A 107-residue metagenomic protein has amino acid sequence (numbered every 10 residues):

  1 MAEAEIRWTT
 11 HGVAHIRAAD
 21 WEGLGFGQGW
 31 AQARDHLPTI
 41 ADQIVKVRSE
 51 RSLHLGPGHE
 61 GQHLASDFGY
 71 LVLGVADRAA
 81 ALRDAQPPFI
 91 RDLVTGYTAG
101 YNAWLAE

Functional and structural regions predicted by a protein language model:
A2-E107: Flexible, non-catalytic peripheral segments of proteins
